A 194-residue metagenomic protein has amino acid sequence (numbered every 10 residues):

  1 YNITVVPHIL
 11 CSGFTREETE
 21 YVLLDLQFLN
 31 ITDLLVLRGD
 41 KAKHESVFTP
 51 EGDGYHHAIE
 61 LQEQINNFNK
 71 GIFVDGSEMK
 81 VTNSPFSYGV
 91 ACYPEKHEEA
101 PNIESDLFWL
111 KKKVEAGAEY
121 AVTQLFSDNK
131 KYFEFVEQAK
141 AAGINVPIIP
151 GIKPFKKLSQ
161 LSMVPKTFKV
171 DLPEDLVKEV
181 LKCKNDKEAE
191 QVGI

Functional and structural regions predicted by a protein language model:
Y1-N2, L23-I31, E78-N83, K111-V114: Acidic (Asp/Glu)-rich catalytic clusters
V5-I9, L34-V36, Y88-C92, V114 (+2 more regions): Hydrophobic faces of well-ordered beta-strands that scaffold small-molecule active sites in alpha/beta enzyme cores
T15-Q27, E104-W109, F133-K140, K157-V164: Catalytic cores of alpha/beta
R16-Q64: Flexible, glycine-rich active-site loops centered on histidine and acidic residues that chelate a metal or position
I31, A118-E119, I144: A structural motif
L35-L37, E119-D128, Q191-G193: Catalytic beta/alpha-barrel core
G39, G52-P85, V90-E99, D106 (+1 more regions): Active-site pocket-lining/capping segments in soluble small-molecule metabolic enzymes
E99-A116: Active-site glycine-rich loop that binds ribose-phosphate moieties when present
